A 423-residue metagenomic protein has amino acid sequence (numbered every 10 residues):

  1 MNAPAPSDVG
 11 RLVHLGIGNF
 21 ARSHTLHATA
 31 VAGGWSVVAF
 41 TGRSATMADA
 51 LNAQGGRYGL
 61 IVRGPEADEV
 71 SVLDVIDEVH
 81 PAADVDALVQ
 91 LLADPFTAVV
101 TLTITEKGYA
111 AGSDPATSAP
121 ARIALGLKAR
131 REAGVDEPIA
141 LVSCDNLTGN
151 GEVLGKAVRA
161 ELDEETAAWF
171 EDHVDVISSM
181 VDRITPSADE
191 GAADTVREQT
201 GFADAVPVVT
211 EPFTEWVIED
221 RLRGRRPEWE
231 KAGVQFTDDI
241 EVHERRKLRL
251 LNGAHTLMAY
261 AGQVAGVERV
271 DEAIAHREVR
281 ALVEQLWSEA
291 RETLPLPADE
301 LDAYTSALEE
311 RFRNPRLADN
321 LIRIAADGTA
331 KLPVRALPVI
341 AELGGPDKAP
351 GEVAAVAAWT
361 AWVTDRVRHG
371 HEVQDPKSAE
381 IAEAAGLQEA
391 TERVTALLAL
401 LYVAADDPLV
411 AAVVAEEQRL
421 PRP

Functional and structural regions predicted by a protein language model:
M1-P423: Substrate/ligand-engaging "lid" and interaction regions
